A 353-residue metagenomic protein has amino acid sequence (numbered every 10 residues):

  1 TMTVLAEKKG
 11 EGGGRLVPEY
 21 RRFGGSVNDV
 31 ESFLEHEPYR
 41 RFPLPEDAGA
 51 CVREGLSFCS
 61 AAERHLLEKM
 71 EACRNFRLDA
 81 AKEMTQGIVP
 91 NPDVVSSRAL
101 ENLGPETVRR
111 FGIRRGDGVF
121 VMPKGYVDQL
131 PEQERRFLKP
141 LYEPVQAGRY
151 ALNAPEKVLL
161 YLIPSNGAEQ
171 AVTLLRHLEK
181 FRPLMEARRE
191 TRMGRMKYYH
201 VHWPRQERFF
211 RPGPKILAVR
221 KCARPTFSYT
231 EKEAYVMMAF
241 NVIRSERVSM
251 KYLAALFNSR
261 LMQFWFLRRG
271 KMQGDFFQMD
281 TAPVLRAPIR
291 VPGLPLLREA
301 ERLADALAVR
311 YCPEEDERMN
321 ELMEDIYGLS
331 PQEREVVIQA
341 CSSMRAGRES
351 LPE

Functional and structural regions predicted by a protein language model:
T1-A6, K157, K232-Y235, S343: Short secondary-structure boundary/capping segments
T1-T85: Flexible, glycine-/basic-rich loop-and-beta segments that form/coincide with the SAM-dependent methyltransferase
T3-E7, S249-M250, M262-Q263, E315-M319: C-terminal, active-site-flanking charged/polar segments
V4, V145, L322-I326: Core structural elements
V4-E7, Y142, A218, D305: Conserved proline-anchored active-site loop of SAM-dependent methyltransferases that bridges a beta-strand
K8-G13, R182-R189, R260-R269, L307-Y311 (+3 more regions): A generic secondary-structure signal for well-formed alpha-helical elements
F58, A62-L296: Polybasic, glycine- and aromatic-enriched phosphate-binding surface used to engage nucleic acids
L66-E83, R115, T173, R290-E353: Non-catalytic DNA-recognition/assembly elements of restriction-modification systems
